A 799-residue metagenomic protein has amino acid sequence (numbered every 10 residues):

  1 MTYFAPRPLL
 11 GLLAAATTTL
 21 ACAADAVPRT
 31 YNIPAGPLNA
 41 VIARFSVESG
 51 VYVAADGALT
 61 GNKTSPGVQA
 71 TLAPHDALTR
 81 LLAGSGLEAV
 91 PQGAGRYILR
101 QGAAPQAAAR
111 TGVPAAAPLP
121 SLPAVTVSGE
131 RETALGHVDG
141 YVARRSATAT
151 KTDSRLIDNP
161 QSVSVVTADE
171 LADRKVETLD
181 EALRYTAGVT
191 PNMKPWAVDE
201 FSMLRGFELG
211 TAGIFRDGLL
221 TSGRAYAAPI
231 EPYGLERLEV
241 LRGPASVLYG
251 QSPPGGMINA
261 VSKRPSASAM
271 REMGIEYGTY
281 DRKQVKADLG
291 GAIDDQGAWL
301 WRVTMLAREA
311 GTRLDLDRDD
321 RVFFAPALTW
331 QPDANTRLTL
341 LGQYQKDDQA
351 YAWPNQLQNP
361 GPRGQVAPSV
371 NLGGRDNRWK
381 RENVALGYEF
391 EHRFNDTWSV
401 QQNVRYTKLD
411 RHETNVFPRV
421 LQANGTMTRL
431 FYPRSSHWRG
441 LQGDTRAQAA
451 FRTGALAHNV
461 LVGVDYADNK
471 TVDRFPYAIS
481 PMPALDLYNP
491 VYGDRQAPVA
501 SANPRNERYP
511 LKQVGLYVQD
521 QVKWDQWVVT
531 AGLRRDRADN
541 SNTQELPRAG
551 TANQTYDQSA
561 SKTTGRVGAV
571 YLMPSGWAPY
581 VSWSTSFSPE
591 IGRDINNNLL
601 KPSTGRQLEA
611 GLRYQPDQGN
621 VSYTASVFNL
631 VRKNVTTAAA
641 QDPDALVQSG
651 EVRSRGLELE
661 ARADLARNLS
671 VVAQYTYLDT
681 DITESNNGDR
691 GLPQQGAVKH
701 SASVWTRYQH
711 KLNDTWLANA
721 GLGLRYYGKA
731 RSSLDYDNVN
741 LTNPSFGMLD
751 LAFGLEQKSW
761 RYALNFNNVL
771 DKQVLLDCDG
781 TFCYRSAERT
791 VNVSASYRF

Functional and structural regions predicted by a protein language model:
Y52, L122-A269, A610, G780: Acidic, small-polar-rich N-terminal luminal/periplasmic segments of exported/outer-membrane proteins
Y233-E236, V247-P326, W330-T336, V384 (+1 more regions): Outer-membrane beta-barrel translocator/receptor signature
R308-T312, F324-R393, Y406-W438, P481-Y509 (+2 more regions): Acidic/polar loop-and-plug regions of large Gram-negative outer-membrane beta-barrel proteins
T329-D333, Q343, W438, A457-L461 (+3 more regions): Structural signature of Gram-negative outer-membrane beta-barrels, strongest in the C-terminal barrel of TonB-dependent
L386-L409, R429-E545: Face-selective signature of the C-terminal outer-membrane beta-barrel domain
E389-R405, L409-N415, P602-D664, V671-T683 (+1 more regions): Membrane-embedded beta-barrel scaffold of Gram-negative outer-membrane proteins
Q526, N629, Q648-L734, S794-R798: Gram-negative outer-membrane beta-barrel transporters
R725-D735, G754-F799: C-terminal beta-signal and adjacent terminal beta-strands/loops of Gram-negative outer-membrane beta-barrel proteins
